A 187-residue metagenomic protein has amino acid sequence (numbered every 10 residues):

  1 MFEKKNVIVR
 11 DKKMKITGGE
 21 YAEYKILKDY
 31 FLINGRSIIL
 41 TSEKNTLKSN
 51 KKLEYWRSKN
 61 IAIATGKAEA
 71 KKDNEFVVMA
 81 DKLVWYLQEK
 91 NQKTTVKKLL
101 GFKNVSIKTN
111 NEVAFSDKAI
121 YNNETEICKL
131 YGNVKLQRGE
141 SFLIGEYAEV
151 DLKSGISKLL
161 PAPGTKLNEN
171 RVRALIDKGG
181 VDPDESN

Functional and structural regions predicted by a protein language model:
M1-N187: Mature-chain termini and adjacent capping regions
